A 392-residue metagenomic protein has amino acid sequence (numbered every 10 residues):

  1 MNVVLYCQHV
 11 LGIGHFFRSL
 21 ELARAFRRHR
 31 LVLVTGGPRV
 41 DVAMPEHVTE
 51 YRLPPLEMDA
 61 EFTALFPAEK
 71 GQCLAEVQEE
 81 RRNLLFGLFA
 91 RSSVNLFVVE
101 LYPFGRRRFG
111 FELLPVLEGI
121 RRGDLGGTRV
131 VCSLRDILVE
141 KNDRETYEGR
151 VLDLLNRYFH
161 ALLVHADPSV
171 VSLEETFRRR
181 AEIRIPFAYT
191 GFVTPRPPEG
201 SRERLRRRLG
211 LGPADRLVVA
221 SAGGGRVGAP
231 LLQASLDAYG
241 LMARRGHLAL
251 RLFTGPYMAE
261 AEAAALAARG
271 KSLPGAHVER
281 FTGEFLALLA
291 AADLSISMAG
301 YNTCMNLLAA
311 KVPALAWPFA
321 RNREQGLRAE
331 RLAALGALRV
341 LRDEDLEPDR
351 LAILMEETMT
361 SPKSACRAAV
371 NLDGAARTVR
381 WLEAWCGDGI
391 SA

Functional and structural regions predicted by a protein language model:
C7, A25-E76, E80-R82, G87 (+1 more regions): Conserved nucleotide-sugar phosphate-binding/catalytic loop shared by glycosyltransferases and other
I13, P38, G283-L327: A donor-sugar binding/catalytic signature common to diverse glycosyltransferases and related nucleotide-sugar
H15-F26: Short amphipathic alpha-helix
A23, F192-L294, E344: Donor-nucleotide binding loops and adjacent catalytic segments primarily of GT-B fold Leloir glycosyltransferases
F86-R157, L163, V170: Conserved nucleotide-sugar donor-interacting segment of glycosyltransferase catalytic cores, predominantly GT-B
L134-A229, E260: A nucleotide-sugar donor-handling region in carbohydrate enzymes
R321-L354: Change "using UDP/GDP/dTDP sugars" to "using nucleotide sugars
E357-A392: C-terminal amphipathic helix plus adjacent low-complexity, charged tail appended to glycosyltransferase catalytic
